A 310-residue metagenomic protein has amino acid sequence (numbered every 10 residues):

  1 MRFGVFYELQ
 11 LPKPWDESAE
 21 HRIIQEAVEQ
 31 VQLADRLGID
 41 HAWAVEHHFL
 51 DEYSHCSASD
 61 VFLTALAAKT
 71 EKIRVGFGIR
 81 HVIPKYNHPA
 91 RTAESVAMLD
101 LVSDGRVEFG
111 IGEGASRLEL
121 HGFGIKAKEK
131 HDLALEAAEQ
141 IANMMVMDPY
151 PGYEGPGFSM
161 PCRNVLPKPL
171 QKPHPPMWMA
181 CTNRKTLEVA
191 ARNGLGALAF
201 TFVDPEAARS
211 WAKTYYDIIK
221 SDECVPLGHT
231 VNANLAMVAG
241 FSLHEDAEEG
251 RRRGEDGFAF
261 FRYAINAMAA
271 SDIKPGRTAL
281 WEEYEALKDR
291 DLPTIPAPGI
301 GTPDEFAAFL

Functional and structural regions predicted by a protein language model:
M1-F77, P175: N-terminal beta1-alpha1-beta2 module of alpha/beta enzyme domains
R2-E20, P84-Y153, A197-P205: Flexible, glycine-rich active-site loops centered on histidine and acidic residues that chelate a metal or position
R2-F6, D40-H41, K72-R80, R106-G110 (+3 more regions): Structural preference for beta-strand elements that scaffold enzyme active sites
F3, A34, G38, E46 (+8 more regions): Conserved, mostly hydrophobic/aromatic
Y7, H131-L166, E206-L310: An alpha-helical appendage that flanks or caps ligand/catalytic pockets
L9-Q25, I79-A90, Q171-T182, F241-H244 (+1 more regions): Active-site mouth loops of central-metabolism enzymes
D35-R36, L63-K72, V96-V107, A191-R192 (+1 more regions): Acidic (Asp/Glu)-rich catalytic clusters
T182-K213: A conserved active-site cap/scaffold subdomain adjacent to cofactor or substrate pockets
